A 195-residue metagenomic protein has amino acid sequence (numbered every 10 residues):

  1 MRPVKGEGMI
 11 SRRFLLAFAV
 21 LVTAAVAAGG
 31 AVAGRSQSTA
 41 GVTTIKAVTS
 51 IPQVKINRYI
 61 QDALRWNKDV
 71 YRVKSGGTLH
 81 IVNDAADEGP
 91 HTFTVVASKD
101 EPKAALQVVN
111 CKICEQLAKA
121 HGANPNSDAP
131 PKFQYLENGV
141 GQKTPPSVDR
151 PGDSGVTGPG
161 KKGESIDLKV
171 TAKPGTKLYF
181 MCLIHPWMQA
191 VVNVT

Functional and structural regions predicted by a protein language model:
E7-F18: Bacterial N-terminal signal peptides that target proteins for export
A17-A27: Bacterial N-terminal signal peptides
G29-T195: Extracytoplasmic copper-binding redox domains, predominantly the cupredoxin/blue-copper superfamily
